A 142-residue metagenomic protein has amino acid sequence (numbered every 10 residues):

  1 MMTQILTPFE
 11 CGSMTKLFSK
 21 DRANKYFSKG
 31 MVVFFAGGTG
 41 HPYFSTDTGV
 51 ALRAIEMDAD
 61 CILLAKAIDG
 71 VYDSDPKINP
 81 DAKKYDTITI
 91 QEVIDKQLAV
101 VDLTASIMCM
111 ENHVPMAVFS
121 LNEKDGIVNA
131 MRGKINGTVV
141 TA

Functional and structural regions predicted by a protein language model:
M1-A142: C-terminal catalytic "cap/lid" subdomain
